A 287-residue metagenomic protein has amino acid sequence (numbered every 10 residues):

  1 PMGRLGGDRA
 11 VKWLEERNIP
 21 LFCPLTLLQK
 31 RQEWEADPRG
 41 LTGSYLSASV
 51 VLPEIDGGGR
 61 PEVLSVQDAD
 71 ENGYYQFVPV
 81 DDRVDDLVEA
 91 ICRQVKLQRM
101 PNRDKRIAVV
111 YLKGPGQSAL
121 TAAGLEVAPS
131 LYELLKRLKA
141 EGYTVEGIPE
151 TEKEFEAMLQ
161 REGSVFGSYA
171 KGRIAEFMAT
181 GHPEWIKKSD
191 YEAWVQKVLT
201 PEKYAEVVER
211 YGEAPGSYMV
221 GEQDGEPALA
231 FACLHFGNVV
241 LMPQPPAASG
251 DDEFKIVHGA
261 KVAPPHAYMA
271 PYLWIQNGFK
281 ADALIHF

Functional and structural regions predicted by a protein language model:
P1-F287: An N-terminal assembly and electron-transfer interface module characteristic of large anaerobic redox and radical
